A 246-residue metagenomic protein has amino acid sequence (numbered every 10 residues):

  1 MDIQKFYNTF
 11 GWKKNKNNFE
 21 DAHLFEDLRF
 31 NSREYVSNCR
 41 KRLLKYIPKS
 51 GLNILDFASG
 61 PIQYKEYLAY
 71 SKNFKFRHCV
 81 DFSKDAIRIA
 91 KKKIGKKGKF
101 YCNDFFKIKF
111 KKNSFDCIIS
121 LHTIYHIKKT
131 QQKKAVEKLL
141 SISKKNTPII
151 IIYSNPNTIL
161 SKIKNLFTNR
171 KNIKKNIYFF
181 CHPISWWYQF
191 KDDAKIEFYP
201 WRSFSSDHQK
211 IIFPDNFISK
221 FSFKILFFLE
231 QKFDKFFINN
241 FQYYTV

Functional and structural regions predicted by a protein language model:
M1-I47: Conserved class I S-adenosyl-L-methionine
G60-K107: Class I SAM-dependent methyltransferase SAM/SAH-binding core
I119: A conserved beta-strand element that flanks and buttresses the S-adenosyl-L-methionine
H122-H126: Short catalytic micro-motifs in class I SAM-dependent methyltransferases
I127-K138: A short, conserved alpha-helix within the catalytic core of class I
I150-N172: Conserved class I S-adenosyl-L-methionine
T168, P200-V246: A C-terminal cap/extension of S-adenosyl-L-methionine-dependent methyltransferases that defines the acceptor-substrate
I177-A194: Short alpha-helix
